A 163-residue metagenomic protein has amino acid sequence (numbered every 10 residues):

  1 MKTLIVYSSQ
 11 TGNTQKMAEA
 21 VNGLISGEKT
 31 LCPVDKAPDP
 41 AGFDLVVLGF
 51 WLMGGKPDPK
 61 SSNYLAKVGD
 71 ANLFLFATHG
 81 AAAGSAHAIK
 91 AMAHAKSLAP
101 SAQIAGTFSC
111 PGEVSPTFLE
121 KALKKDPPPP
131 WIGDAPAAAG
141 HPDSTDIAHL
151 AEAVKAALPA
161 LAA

Functional and structural regions predicted by a protein language model:
M1, A41, A102: Structured loop/turn residues at beta-strand edges in well-structured enzyme cores
K2-L24: N-terminal beta1-alpha1 ligand-phosphate binding loop
Y7, P38-P40, A66, S97: Generic structural signal for beta-strand residues in well-ordered domains
G23-T30, L45-L48, M53-A163: FMN-binding flavodoxin-like domain, especially the glycine-rich phosphate-binding loop
T30-G42: Short acidic low-complexity segments
